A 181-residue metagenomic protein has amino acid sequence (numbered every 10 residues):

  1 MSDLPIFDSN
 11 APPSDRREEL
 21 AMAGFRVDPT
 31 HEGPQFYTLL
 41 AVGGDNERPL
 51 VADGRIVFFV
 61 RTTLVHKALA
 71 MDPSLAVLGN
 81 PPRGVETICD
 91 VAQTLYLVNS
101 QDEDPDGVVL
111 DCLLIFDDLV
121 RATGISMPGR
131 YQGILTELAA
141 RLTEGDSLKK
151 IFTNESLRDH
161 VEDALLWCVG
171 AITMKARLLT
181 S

Functional and structural regions predicted by a protein language model:
S2-L78: Short N-terminal edge-element motif at the start of the domain
D3, E18-E19, E32, E47 (+6 more regions): Glutamate identity and glutamate-enriched acidic tracts
V65, L69, I88-T94, I134-A139 (+1 more regions): Generic structural signal of hydrophobic/aromatic residues within well-ordered alpha-helices of folded domains
D72-T94: Short amphipathic alpha-helical linker/capping segments at the junctions of internal repeats and modular domains
A92-D106, L110-D111, G145: Basic Lys/Arg-rich amphipathic helical interaction modules
G107-S181: A eukaryote-biased signal for long
